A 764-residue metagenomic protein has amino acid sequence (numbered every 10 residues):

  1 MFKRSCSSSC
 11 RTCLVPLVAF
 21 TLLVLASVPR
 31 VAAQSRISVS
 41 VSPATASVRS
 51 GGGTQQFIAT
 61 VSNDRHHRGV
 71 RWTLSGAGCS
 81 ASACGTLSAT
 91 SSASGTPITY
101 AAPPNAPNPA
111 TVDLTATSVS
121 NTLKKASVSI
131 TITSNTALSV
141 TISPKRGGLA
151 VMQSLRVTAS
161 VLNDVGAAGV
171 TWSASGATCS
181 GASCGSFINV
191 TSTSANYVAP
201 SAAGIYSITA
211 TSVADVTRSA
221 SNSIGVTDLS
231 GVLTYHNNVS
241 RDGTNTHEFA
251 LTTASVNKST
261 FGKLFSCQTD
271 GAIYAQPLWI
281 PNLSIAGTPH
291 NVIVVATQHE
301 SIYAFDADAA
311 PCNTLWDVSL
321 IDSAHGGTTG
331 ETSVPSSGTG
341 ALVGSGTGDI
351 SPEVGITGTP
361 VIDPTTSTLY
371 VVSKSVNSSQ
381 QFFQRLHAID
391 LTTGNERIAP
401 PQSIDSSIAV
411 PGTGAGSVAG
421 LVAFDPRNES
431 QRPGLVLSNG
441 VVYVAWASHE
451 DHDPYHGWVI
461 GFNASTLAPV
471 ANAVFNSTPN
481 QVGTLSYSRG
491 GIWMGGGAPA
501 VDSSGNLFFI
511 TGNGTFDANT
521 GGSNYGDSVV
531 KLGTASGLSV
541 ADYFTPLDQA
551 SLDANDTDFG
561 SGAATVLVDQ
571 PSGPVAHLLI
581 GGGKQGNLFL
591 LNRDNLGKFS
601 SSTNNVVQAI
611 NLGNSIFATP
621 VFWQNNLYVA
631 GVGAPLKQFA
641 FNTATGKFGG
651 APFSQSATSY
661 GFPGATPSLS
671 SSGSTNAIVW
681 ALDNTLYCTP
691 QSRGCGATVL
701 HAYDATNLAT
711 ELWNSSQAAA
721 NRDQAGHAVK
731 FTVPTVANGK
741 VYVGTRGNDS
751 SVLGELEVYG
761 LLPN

Functional and structural regions predicted by a protein language model:
S35-P43, T136-P144: Proline-enriched interdomain boundary motifs that mark the N-terminal boundary and often initiate the first structured
A46-G53, G147-Q153: Short, solvent-exposed loop/linker segments at the N-terminal edge of repeated beta-sheet extracellular domains
R65-S80, V128, G166-S180, A220: Short, well-ordered beta-strand segments
S75-A101, N105-A106, A174-S194: Low-complexity "stalk/linker" and mucin-like segments enriched in Ser/Thr/Pro/Ala/Gly
N108-S120, A203-V213: A short beta-strand micro-motif common to beta-rich folds, especially ectodomain repeats
V119-A126, V213-A220: Short, exposed coil/turn segments at beta-strand boundaries within extracellular/luminal domains
A126-I132, A220-V226: C-terminal edge beta-strand
T227-Q570, A576-K598, F617-F639, A665-S670 (+5 more regions): Mobile, glycine-rich extracellular loop/lid and propeptide segments that shape or gate substrate/ligand access
